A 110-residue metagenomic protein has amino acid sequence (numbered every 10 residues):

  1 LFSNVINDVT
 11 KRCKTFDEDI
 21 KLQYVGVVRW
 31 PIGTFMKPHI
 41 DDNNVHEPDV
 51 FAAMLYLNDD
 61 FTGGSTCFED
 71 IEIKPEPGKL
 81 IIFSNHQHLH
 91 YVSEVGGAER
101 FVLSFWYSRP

Functional and structural regions predicted by a protein language model:
L1-L80, Q87-P110: Fe(II)/2-oxoglutarate oxygenase catalytic core
